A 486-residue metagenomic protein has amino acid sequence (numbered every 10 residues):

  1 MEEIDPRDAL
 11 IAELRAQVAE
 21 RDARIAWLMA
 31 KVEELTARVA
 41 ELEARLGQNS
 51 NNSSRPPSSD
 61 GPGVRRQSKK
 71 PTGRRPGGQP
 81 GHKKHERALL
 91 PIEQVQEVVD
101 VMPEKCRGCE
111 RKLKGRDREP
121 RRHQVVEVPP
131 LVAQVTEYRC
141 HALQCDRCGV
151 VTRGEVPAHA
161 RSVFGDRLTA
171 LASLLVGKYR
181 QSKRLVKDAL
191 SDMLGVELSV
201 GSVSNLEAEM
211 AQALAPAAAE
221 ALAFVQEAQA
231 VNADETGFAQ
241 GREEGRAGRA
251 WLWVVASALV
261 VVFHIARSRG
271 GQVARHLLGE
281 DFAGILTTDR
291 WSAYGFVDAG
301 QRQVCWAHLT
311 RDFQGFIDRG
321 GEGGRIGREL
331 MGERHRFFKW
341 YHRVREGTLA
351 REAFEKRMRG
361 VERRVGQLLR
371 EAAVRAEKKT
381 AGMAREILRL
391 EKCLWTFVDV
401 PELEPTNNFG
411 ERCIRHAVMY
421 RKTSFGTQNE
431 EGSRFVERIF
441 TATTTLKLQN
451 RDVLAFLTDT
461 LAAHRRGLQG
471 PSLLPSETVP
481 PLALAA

Functional and structural regions predicted by a protein language model:
M1-S162, S204, N232-A233, A239 (+1 more regions): Short, flexible loop/hinge motifs at secondary-structure junctions
A12, A19, K83-L89, V135-A486: Catalytic center-proximal scaffold of phosphoryl-transfer enzymes
